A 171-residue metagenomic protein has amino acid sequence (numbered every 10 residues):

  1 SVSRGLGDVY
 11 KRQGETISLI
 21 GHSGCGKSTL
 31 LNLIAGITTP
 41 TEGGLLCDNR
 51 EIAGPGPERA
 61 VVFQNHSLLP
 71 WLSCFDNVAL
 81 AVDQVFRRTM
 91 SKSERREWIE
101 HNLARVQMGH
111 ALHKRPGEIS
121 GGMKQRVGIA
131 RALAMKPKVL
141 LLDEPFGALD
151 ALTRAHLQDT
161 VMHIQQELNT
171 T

Functional and structural regions predicted by a protein language model:
S1-Y10: Single conserved hydrophobic/aromatic residue that forms the stacking wall/gate of nucleotide- or nucleobase-binding
I20-H22: The feature captures the beta-strand-to-loop junction immediately N-terminal to the Walker
A35: Helix-to-loop junction immediately C-terminal to a conserved catalytic motif
G43-P55: Conserved ABC transporter NBD signature motif
L72-A81: Short coil-to-helix segment of the ABC ATPase nucleotide-binding domain corresponding to the Q-loop/switch region
D83, M90-A111, M162-H163: Conserved ABC ATPase "signature" region
R115-I119, M123: Conserved ABC ATPase signature
A134-K138: A short, proline-enriched helix->beta-strand linker immediately N-terminal to the Walker B motif in ABC-type P-loop
